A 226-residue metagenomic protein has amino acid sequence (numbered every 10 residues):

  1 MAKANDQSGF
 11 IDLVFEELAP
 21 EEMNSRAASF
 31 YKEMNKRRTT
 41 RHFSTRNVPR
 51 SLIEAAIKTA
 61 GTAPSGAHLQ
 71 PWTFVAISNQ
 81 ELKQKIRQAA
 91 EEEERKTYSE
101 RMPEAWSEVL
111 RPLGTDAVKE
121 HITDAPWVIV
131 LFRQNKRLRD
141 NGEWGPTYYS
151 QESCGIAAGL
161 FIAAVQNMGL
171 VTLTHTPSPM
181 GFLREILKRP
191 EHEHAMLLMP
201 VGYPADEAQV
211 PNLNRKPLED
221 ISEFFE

Functional and structural regions predicted by a protein language model:
M1-T40, S44-L52, K96-S99: N-terminal accessory segments that position/regulate proteins before the catalytic core
A2-K3, A76-C154: Glycine/small-residue-rich phosphate/adenosyl-binding loop
A2-R26, D116, L197-E226: C-terminal helix-cap and adjacent tail motif
A56-A60, I129, N135-I186: Small-aliphatic-rich amphipathic alpha-helix that forms the alpha element of a beta-alpha
T59-G61, P112-A117, L183-E185, A208: Glycine-rich, charged/polar anion/phosphate-binding loops that engage phosphate groups from diverse ligands
G61-H68: Glycine-rich phosphate/pyrophosphate-binding beta-alpha loops
H68-P71, T123-A125, H194: Short, basic and Ser/Thr-rich N-terminal targeting/leader segments
R95-M102, K188-P211: A glycine-rich helix N-cap at a beta->alpha junction
